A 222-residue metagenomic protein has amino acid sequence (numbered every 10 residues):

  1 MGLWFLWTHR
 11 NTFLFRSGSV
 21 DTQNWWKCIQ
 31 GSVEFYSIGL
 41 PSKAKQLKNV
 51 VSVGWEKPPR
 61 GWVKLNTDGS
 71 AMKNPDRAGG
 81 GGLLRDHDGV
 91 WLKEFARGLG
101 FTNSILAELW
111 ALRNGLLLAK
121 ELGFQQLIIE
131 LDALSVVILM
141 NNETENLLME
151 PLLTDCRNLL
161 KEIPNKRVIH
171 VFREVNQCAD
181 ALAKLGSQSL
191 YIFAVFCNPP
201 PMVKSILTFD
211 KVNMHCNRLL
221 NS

Functional and structural regions predicted by a protein language model:
M1-S222: Primary recognition of RNase H-like, Mg2+-dependent phosphodiesterase/nuclease domains
